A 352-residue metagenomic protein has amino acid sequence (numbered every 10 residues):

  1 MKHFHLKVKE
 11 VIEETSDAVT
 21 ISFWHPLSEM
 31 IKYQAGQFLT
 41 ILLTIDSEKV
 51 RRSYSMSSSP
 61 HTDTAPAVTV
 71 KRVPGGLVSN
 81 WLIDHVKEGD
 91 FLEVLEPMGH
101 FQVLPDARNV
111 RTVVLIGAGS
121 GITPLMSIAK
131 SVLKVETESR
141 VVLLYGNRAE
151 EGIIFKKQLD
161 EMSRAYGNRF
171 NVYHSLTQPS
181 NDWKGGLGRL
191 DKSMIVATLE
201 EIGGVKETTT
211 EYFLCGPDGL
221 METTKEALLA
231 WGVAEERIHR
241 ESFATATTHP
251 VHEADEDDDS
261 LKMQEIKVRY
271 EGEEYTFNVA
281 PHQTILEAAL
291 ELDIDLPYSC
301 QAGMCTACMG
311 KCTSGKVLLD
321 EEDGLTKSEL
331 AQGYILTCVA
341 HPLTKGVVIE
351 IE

Functional and structural regions predicted by a protein language model:
M1, K7, E13, D17 (+6 more regions): Iron-sulfur (Fe-S) cluster-binding modules
K2-L95, R108-R111, S139, N147-E150 (+2 more regions): Ferredoxin-reductase
P60-T64, D106-N109, E136, P342-E352: Ligand-binding loop in jelly-roll beta-barrel domains
N80-D258, E265-K267: FNR/FR-type flavoprotein reductase catalytic core
H174, G216, T224, S242 (+6 more regions): Active-site proximal loops enriched in glycine and acidic residues that flank catalytic Cys/His/Asp and coordinate
L261-M304: C-terminal accessory/binding modules appended to enzymatic or scaffolding proteins
A288-L292, A307-E352: Iron-sulfur (Fe-S) cluster-binding segments and ferredoxin-like electron-carrier domains, especially [2Fe-2S]
